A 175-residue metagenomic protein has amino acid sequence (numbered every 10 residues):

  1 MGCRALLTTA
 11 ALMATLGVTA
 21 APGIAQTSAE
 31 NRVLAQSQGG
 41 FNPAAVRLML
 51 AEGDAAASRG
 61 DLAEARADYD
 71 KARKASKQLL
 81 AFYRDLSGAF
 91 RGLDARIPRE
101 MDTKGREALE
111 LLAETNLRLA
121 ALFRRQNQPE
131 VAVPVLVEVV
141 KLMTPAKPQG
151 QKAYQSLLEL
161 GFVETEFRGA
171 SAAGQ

Functional and structural regions predicted by a protein language model:
A44, E64, K104-L111, Q149: Structural signature of alpha-solenoid helical repeat junctions
A67-A95, E138-Q155: Short, charge-rich amphipathic alpha-helical segments embedded in non-transmembrane helical bundles/solenoids
R91-E107, L158-Q175: Alpha-helical linker/edge segments of TPR/alpha-solenoid repeat scaffolds and analogous pre-/post-domain helices
